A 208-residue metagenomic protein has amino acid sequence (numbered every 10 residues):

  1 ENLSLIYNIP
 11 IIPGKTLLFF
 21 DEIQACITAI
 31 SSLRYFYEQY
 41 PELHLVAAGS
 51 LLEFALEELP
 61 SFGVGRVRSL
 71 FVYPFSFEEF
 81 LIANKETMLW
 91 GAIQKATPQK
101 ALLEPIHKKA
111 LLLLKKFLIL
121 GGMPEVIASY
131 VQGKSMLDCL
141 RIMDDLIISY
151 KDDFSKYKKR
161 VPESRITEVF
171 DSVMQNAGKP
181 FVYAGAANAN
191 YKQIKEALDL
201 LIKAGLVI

Functional and structural regions predicted by a protein language model:
E1-G14: Short glycine-rich substrate-engagement loop in P-loop NTPases that contacts/grips substrate
I11-A29: Conserved P-loop NTPase "ATPase switch" module shared by AAA+ and STAND
F19, H44-S50, F71, F80: Structural recognition of the conserved hydrophobic beta-strand(s) that form the central parallel beta-sheet of P-loop
D21, L33, F80, G121 (+1 more regions): Conserved RecA-like P-loop NTPase ATPase core
I30-A47, L51-E53: Conserved catalytic/switch belt of AAA+ P-loop NTPases
Y35, E53-S69, L81-E86: Short regulatory helix/loop adjacent to the ATP-binding pocket of P-loop NTPases
Y73-K95: Conserved AAA+ ATPase core "coupling" helix
T87-I208: Interdomain hinge/linker elements that couple catalytic modules in large macromolecular machines
